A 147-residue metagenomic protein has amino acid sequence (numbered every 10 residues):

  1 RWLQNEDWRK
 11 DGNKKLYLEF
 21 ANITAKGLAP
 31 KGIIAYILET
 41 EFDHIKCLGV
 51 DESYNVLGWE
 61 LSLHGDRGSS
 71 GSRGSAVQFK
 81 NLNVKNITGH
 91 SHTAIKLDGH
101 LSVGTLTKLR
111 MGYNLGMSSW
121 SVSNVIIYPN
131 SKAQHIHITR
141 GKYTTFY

Functional and structural regions predicted by a protein language model:
R1-K85, S91: Conserved catalytic scaffold of divalent metal-dependent phosphoesterases
W59-K142: Conserved beta-sheet core of the metallophosphoesterase superfamily
T144-F146: Binuclear metal-ion centers of metallo-dependent hydrolases, dominated by the metallo-beta-lactamase
